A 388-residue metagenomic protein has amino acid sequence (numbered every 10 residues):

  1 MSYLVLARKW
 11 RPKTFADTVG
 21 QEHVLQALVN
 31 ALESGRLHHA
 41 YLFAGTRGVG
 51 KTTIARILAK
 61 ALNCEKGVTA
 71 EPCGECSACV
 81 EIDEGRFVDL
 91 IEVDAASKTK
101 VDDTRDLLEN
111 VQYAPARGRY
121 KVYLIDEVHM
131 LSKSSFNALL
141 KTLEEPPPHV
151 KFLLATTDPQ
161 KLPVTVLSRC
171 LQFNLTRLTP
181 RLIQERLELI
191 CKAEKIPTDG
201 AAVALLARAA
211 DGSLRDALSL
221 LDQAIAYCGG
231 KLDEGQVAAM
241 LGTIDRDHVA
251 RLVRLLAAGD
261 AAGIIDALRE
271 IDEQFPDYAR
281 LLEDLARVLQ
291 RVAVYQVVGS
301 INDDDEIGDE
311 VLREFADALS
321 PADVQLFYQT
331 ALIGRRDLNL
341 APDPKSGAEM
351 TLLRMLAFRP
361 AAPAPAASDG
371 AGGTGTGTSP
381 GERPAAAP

Functional and structural regions predicted by a protein language model:
M1-Q172: P-loop/Walker A NTP-binding region and its immediately flanking N-terminal helices in P-loop NTPase folds
Y41, P384-A385: Generic amphipathic, hydrophobic interface segment in small proteins and small subunits
K60, G74-V88, D103-E109, R119 (+3 more regions): Extended, largely alpha-helical regulatory/partner-binding modules appended to the mid-to-C-terminal parts
